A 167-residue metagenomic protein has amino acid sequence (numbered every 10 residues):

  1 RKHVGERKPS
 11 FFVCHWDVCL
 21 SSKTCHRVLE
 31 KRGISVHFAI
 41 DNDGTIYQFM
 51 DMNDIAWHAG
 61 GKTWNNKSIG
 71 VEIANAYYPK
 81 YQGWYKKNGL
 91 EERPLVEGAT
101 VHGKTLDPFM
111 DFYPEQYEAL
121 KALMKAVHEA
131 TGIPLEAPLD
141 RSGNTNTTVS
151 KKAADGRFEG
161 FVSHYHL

Functional and structural regions predicted by a protein language model:
R1-I133: Active-site-adjacent loop/helix surface patches within enzyme catalytic domains that shape the substrate-binding cleft
Q48, L135-P138, F161-S163: A structural signal for short, well-ordered beta-strand segments and their strand-loop junctions that often border
A130-T148: Surface-exposed patches in mature extracellular/periplasmic domains of secreted proteins
T147-L167: Short, low-complexity, polybasic intrinsically disordered segments
